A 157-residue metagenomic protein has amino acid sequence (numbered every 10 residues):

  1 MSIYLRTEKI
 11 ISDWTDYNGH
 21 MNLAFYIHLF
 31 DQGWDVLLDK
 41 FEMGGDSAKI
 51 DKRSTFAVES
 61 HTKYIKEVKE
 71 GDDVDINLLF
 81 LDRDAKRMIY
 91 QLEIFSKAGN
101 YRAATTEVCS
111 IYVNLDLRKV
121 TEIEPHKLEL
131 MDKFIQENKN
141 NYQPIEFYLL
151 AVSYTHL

Functional and structural regions predicted by a protein language model:
S2-S12: Short amphipathic
S12, L92-I94, S110: Generic short beta-strand
Y26-K49: Active-site helix/loop of acyl-thioester processing domains in fatty-acid/polyketide metabolism, spanning hotdog-fold
H61-K97: Hydrophobic beta-sheet segments that form the core/acyl-binding groove of ACP/CoA-dependent acyl-chain-processing
A98-N100, D116: Solvent-exposed strand-loop boundary residues in beta-sheet-rich modules
E107-A151: Surface-exposed, gly/pro-biased binding rims or lids
T155-H156: Conserved small/polar residues in nucleotide/adenosyl-binding loops
